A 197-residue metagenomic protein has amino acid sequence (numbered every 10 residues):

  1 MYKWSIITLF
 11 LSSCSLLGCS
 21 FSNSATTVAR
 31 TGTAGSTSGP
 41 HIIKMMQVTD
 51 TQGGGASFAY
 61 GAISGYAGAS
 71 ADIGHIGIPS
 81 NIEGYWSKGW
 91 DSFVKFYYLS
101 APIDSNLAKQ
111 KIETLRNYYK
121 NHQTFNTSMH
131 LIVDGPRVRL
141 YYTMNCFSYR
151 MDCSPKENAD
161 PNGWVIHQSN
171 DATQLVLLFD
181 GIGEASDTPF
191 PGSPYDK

Functional and structural regions predicted by a protein language model:
M1-I7: Bacterial N-terminal signal peptides that target proteins for export
S13, L17-G18: C-terminal motif of bacterial Sec signal peptides marking the signal peptidase cleavage site
C19-A56: Sec-type signal peptide cleavage vicinity
T26, H41, H75-P79, T124: Short, surface-exposed loop/turn motifs at beta-strand boundaries within globular domains
K44-D91: Tryptophan-paired
W86-W90, I103, M144-C146: A mature extracytoplasmic/lumenal domain signature
K95-R116: Short beta-strand elements
K109-D196: Compositionally biased low-complexity segments at domain edges in trafficked proteins and select soluble regulators
